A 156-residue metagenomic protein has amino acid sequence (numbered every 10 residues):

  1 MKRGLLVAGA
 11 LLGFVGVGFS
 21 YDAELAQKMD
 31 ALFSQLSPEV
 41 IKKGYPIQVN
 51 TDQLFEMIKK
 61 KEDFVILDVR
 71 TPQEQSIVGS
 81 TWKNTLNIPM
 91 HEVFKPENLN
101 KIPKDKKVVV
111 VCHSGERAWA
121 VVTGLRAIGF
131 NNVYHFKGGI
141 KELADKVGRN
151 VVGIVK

Functional and structural regions predicted by a protein language model:
K2-G9, F14-K60, Q73-K107, E116-K156: Rhodanese-like catalytic fold shared by cysteine-dependent sulfurtransferases and DSP/PTP-type phosphatases
I66-D68: Structural scaffold elements adjacent to functional motifs in cytosolic proteins
V110-C112: Short, surface-exposed ligand- or partner-binding patches at beta-edge/loop junctions that are enriched in aromatics
